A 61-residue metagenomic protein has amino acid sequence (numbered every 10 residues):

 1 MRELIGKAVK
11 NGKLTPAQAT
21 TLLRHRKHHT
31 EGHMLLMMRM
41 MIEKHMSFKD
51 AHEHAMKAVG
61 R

Functional and structural regions predicted by a protein language model:
M1-R61: C-terminal alpha-helical interaction appendages
